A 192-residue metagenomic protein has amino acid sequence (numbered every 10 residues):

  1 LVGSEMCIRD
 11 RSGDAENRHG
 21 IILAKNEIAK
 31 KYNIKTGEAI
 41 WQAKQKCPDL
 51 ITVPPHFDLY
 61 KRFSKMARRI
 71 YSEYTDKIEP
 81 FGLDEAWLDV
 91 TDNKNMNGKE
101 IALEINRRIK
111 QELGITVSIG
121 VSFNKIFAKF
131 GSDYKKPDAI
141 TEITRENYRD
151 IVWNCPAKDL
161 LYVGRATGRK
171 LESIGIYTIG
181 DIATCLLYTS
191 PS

Functional and structural regions predicted by a protein language model:
L1-D10, C185-S192: Conserved small/polar residues in nucleotide/adenosyl-binding loops
S4-E5, R9-L83, W87: Residues that scaffold, gate, or flank divalent-cation-dependent active/transport sites
N33, A43, D84, I119-G120 (+2 more regions): A residue-level signal for conserved active-site and pocket-lining positions in enzyme catalytic cores
V53, D76-F81, G98, K110-S118: Short secondary-structure capping/junction motifs at helix and strand boundaries
M66, I70-Y74, E104-L113, K170 (+1 more regions): Generic non-transmembrane alpha-helical segments
L88-A102, N106: Catalytic palm subdomain of template-directed nucleic-acid polymerases, centered on the conserved carboxylate motif
I101-C155: Long, highly charged, low-complexity intrinsically disordered interaction regions that mediate electrostatic DNA/RNA
A157-I174, S190: Helix-hairpin-helix
